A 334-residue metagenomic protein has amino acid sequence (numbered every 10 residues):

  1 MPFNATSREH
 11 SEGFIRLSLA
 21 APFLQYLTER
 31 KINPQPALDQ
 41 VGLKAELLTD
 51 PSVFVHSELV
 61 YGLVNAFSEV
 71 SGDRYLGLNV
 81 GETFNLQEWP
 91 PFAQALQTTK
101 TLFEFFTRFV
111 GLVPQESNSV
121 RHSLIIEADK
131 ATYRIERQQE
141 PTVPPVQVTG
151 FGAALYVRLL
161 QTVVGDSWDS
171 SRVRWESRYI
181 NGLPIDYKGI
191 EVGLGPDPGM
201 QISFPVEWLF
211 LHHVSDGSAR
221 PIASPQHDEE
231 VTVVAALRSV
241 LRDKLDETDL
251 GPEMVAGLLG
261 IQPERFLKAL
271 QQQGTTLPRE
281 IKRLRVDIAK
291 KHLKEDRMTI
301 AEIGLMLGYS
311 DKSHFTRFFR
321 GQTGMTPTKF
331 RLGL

Functional and structural regions predicted by a protein language model:
M1-D129: N-terminal low-complexity or simple alpha-helical regulatory segments that function as activation/interaction modules
I15, P144, V148, E229: Short, contiguous, pocket-lining structural segments that sit at or immediately flank catalytic/ligand-binding sites
H56, T149, K282: Short, conserved glycine- and acidic-residue-centered signature motifs in active-site or ligand-binding loops
P90-L96, Q138-E140, I222-S224: Short hinge/gating elements
F105, G152-L155, V233: Internal, well-ordered alpha-helical segments in soluble enzyme and binding-protein domains
E116-W208: DNA-contacting interfaces and partner/effector-binding or oligomerization modules in DNA-centric proteins
R178-L334: Extended mid-to-C-terminal alpha-helical interaction segments
